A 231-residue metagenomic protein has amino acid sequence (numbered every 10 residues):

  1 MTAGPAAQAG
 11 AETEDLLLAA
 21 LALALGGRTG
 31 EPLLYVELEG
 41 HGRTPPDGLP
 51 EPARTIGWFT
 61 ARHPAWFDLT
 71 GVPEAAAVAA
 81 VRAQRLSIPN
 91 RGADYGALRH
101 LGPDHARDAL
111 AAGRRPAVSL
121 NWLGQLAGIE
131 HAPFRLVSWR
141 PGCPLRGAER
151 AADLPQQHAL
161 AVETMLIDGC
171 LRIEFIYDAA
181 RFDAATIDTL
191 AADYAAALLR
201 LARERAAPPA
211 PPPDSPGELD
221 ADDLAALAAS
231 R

Functional and structural regions predicted by a protein language model:
G4-L18, R28-G147, A179-A180: His-Asp-centered acyl/peptidyl-transfer active-site segments
A20, A80, T189-D193: A non-catalytic, amphipathic alpha-helix used as a structural packing/dimerization or gating element in enzyme scaffolds
L23-A24, N90, R205: The DNA-recognition helices of helix-turn-helix-type DNA-binding domains
G26, A53, L110, A152-L154 (+1 more regions): Generic marker of residues within folded, mature protein domains
P32-E39, E74, G96, A151-P216: Extended, hydrophobic beta-loop-alpha segments that form or line the acyl/peptidyl-thioester binding and transfer paths
A207-R231: Short, charged, surface-exposed hinge/linker loops at domain edges that act as mobile lids or interdomain connectors
